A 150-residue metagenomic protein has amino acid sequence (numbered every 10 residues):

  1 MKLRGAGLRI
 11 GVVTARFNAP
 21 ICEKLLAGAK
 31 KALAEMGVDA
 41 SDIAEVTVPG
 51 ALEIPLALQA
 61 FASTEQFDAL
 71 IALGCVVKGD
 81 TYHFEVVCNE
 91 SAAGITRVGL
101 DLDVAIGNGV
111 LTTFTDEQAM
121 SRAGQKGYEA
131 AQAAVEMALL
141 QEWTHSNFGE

Functional and structural regions predicted by a protein language model:
M1-P49: Glycine-rich phosphate/diphosphate-binding loop of Rossmann-like nucleotide-binding domains
G5, P20, K24, G28 (+5 more regions): Conserved active-site and cofactor/substrate-binding residues in soluble primary-metabolism enzymes
G11, A44, D68-L70, V104-V110: Structural motif
R16-F17, G74-V76, V110-F114: Short, ordered loop/turn segments at secondary-structure junctions
A19, K31-D39, Q59-Q66, T96-L100 (+2 more regions): Generic secondary-structure signature for well-ordered alpha-helical cores
V46-T64, G109-T112, D116-M120: Glycine-rich oxoanion-binding loops at beta->alpha junctions
E53-G94: Glycine-rich phosphate-binding loop
F84-E85, N89-E150: C-terminal binding/interaction regions
